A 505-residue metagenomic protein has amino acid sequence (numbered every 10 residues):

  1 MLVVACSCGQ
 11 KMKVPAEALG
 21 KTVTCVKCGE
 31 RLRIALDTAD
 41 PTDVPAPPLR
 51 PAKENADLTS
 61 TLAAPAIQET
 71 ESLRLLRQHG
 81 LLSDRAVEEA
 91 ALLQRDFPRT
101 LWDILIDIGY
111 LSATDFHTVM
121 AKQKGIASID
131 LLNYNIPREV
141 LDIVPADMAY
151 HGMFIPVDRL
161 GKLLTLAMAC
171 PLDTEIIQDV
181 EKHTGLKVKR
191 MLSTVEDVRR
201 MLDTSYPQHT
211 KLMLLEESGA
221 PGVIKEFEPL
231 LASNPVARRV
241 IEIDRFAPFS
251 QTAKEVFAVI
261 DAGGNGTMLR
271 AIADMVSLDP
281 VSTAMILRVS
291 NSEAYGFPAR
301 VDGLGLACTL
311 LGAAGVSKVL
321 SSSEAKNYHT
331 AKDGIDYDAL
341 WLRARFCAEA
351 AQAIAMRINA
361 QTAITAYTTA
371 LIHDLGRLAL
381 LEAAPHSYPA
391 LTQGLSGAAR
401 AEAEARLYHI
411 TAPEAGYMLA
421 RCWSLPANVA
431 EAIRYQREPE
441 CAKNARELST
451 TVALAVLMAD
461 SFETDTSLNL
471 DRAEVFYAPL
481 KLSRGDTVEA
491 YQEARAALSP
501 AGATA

Functional and structural regions predicted by a protein language model:
M1-C6, K21-T22, V26-T70, R74: Low-complexity, Pro/Ser/Thr/Gly/Ala-rich intrinsically disordered linkers and tails that serve as
K11-K13, R33: Short functional micro-motifs and their immediate structural scaffolds
A39-D43, S193-Y206: Short proline/glycine- and acidic-rich turn/helix-capping motifs at secondary-structure junctions
T42-Q68, K211-D244, A496-A505: Intrinsically disordered or compositionally simple regulatory linkers and C-terminal tails in signal-transduction
R50-R99, I104-Q123, I129: An alpha-helical, amphipathic repeat domain used for nucleic-acid recognition, typified by the mTERF helical solenoid
W102-L186, K225, A237, E242-R245 (+1 more regions): Polyanionic, low-complexity intrinsically disordered segments
Y150, T210-T392, A399-L470: Conserved alpha-helical "signature site" that marks functionally important helical segments or helix/loop junctions
K443-N444, T450, L457, L470 (+1 more regions): Terminal helices and disordered tails flanking the catalytic cores of nucleotide-processing hydrolases
